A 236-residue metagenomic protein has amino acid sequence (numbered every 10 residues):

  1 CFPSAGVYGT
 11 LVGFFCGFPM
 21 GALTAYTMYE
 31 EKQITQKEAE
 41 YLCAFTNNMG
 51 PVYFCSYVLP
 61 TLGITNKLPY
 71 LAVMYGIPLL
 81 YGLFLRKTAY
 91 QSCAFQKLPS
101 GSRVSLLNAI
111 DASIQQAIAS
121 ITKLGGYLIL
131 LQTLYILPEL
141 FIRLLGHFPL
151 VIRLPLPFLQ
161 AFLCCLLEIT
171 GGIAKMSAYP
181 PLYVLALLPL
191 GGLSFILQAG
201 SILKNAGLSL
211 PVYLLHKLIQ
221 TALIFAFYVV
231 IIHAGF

Functional and structural regions predicted by a protein language model:
F2-L62, L163-S177, L182-A206: Alpha-helical membrane segments and immediately flanking helix-loop junctions that form or couple to the substrate/ion
Y8, Q115, A119, K123 (+1 more regions): Alpha-helical transmembrane segments of multi-pass membrane proteins
G13, G17, V73-Y81, Y127 (+8 more regions): Alpha-helical transmembrane segments in multi-pass membrane proteins
Q33-K87, I202-A226: Membrane-core helix-loop-helix motifs of multi-pass transport proteins
K37-F45, P99-R103, F158: Short, amphipathic, aromatic/basic-enriched membrane-interface segments that mark the entry/exit of transmembrane
L68-L150, A226: Selected transmembrane alpha-helices and immediately adjacent juxtamembrane segments of polytopic inner-membrane
I114-L188, G192: Transmembrane helical segments that form the transport core of multi-pass membrane transport proteins
F227-F236: Juxtamembrane boundary at the C-terminal end of a transmembrane helix
